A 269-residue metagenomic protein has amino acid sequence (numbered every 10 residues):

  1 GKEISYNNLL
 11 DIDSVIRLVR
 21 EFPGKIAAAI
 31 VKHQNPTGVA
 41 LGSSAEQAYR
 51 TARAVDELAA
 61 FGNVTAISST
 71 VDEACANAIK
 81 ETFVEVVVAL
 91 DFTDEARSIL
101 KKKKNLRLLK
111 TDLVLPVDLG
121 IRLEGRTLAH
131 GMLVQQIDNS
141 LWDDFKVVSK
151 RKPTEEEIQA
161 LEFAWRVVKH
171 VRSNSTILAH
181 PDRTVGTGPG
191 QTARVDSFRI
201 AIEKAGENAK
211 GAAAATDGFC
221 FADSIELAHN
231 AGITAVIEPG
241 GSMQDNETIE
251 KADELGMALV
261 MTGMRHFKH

Functional and structural regions predicted by a protein language model:
G1-H269: ATP-dependent carboxylate/acyl-activation modules
